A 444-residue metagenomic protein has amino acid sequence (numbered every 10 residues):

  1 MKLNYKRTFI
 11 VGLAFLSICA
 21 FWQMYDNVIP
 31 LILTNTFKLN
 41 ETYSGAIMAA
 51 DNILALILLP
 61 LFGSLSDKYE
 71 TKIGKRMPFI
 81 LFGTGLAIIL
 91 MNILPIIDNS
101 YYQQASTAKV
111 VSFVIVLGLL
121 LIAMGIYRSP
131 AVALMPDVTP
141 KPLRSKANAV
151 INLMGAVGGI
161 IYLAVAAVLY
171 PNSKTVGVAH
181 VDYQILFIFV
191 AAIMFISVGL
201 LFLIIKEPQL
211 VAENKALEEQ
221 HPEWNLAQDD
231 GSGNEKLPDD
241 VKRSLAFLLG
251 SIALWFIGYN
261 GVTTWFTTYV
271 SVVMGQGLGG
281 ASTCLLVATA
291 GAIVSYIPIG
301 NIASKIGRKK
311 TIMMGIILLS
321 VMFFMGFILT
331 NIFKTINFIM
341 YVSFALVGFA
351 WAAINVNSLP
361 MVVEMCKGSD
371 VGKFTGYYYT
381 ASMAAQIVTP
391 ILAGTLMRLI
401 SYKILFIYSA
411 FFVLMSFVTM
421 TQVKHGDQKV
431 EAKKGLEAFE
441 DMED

Functional and structural regions predicted by a protein language model:
M1-K6, Q103-Q104, K109-V116, I126-Y127 (+4 more regions): Intracellular loop-helix junctions on the cytosolic face of multi-pass helical membrane proteins
N27-T42, T264-A281: Short amphipathic helix-loop junctions that connect adjacent transmembrane helices in Major Facilitator Superfamily/SLC
E41-T42, K141-I151, L278-G279, C366-Y378: Loop-to-transmembrane helix entry/capping segments in MFS-fold secondary transporters and related SLC/MFSD carriers
L59-K72, S295-R308, M397: Helix-to-loop junctions at the C-terminal end of transmembrane segments in multipass secondary transporters
K68-T84, K305-I317: Cytoplasmic membrane-interface "Motif A"-like loop-to-helix N-cap segments of 12-TM Major Facilitator Superfamily
I80-S106, L318-K334: C-terminal ends and interior cores of transmembrane alpha-helices in multi-pass membrane transporters/permeases
I126-T139, A353-K367: Intracellular juxtamembrane helix-capping segments at the cytosolic ends of symmetry-related transmembrane helices
K309-N355: C-terminal transmembrane helical hairpin of 12-TM major facilitator-type secondary transporters
